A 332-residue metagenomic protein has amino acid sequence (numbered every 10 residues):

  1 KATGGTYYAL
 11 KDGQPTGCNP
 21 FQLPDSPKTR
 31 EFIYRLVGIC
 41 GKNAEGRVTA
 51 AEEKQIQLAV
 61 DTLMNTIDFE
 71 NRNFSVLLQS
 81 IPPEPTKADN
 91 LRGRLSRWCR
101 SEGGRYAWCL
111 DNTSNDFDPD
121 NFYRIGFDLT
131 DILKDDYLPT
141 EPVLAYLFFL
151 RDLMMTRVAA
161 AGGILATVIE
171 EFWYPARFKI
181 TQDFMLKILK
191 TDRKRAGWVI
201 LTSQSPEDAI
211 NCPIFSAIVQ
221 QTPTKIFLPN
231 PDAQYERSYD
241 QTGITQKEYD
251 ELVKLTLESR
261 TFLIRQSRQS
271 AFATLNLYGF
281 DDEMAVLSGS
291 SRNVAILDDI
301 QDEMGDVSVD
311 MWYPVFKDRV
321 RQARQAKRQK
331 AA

Functional and structural regions predicted by a protein language model:
K1-G197, I210, V253-L257, F262 (+2 more regions): P-loop NTPase motor domains
S203: H-loop/switch region of ABC-family ATPase nucleotide-binding domains
P206: Aromatic-lined carbohydrate-recognition surfaces of secreted/lumenal glycan-active proteins
A209-A332: C-terminal regions of RecA-like/P-loop NTPase motor modules
